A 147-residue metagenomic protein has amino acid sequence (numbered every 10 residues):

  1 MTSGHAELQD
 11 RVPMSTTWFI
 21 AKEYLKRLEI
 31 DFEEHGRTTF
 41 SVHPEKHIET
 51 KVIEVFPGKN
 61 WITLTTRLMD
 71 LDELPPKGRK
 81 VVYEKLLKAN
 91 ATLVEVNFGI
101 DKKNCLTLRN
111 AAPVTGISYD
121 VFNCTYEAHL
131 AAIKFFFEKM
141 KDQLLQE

Functional and structural regions predicted by a protein language model:
M1-T50, T92, D101: Charge-rich, low-complexity N-terminal segments
T38-F40, I62, C105-L106: Hydrophobic residues embedded in beta-strands of well-ordered beta-sheets
K51-D72: A short acidic-to-branched-hydrophobic micro-motif
T65-C105: Short, internal acidic amphipathic alpha-helical interface segments that mediate docking to partner proteins
L87, A91, L130-K141: Short amphipathic alpha-helical signal-transduction/dimerization elements
E95-E127, E138-K141: Well-ordered alpha/beta subsegment
K141-E147: Short, highly charged C-terminal tails/helix-capping segments
